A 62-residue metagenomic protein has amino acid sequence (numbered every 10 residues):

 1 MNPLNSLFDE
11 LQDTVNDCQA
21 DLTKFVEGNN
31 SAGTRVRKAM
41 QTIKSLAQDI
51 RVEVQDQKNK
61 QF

Functional and structural regions predicted by a protein language model:
M1-D21: N-terminal acidic leader/helix
P3, G28, R35: Conserved acidic
V15, Q19-L22, K44-A47, R51-V54: A structural signal for well-ordered alpha-helices, especially hydrophobic packing surfaces of coiled-coils
A32, V54-Q55: A charge-rich, low-complexity, intrinsically flexible signal that marks solvent-exposed coils, linkers, repeats
G33-Q41: Short, charged, amphipathic alpha-helical segments
